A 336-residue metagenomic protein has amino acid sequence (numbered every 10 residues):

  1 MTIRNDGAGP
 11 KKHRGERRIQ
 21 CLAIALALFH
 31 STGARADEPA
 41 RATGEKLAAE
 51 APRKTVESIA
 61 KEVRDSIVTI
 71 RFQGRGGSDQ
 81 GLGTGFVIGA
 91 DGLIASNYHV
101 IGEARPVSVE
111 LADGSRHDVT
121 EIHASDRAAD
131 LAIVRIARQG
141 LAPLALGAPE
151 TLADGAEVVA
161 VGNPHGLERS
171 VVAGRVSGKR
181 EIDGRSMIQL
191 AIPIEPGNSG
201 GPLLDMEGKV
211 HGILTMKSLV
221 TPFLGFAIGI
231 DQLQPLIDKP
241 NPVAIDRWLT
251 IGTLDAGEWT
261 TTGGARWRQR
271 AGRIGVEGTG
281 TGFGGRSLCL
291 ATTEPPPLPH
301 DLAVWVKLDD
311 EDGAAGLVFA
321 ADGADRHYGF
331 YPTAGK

Functional and structural regions predicted by a protein language model:
M1-N5, P10-K61, D79-Q80, L93 (+1 more regions): N-terminal targeting leaders that route proteins to membranes or the secretory/organellar pathways
A36-T84, L93-I94, Y98, P106 (+2 more regions): N-terminal activation segment of mature serine protease catalytic domains
G44, E50, G74-G81, G89-G162 (+3 more regions): Conserved active-site neighborhood of the chymotrypsin/trypsin-like protease fold
A60, M206-T250: C-terminal subregion of chymotrypsin/trypsin-like serine protease catalytic domains
F86-V87, I194-L214: Catalytic nucleophile loop of clan PA
P242-G264: Extracellular carbohydrate-recognition regions
W267-G284: Short carbohydrate-recognition loop motifs
T281-K336: Secretory/extracellular carbohydrate-interaction modules and structurally similar beta-sandwich "look-alikes"
